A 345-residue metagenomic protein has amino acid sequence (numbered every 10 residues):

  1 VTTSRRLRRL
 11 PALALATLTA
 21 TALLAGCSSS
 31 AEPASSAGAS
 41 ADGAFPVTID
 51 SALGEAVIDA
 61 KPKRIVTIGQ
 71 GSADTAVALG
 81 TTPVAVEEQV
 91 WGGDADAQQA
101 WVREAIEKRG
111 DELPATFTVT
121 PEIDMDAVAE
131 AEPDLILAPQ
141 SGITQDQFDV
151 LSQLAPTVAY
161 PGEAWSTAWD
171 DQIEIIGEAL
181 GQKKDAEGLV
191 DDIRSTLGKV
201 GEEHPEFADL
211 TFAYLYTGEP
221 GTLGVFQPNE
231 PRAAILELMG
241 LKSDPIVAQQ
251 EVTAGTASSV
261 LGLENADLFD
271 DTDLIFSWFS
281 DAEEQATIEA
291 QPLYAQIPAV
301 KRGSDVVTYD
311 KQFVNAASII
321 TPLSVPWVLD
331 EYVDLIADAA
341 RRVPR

Functional and structural regions predicted by a protein language model:
V1-A25: Sec-dependent bacterial lipoprotein signal peptides
R9, L23-A41: Bacterial lipoprotein signal-peptidase II cleavage site
A34-T82, V90-W91, A95, E331-R345: Extracytoplasmic low-complexity, Pro/Thr/Ser/Ala/Gly-rich segments that lie immediately after a secretion/anchoring
E55, V150-P220, S318-R345: Extracytoplasmic substrate-binding proteins
A73-D124: A short, structured surface patch at a secondary-structure boundary
M125-V128, E132-A138, P156, D271-T272: Proline-aspartate-enriched helix->loop->beta-strand connector
F226-A257, F313: Alpha-helical, coiled-coil/dimerization segments enriched in small aliphatic residues
F269-R345: Structured C-terminal subdomain patch of bacterial secreted/periplasmic proteins
